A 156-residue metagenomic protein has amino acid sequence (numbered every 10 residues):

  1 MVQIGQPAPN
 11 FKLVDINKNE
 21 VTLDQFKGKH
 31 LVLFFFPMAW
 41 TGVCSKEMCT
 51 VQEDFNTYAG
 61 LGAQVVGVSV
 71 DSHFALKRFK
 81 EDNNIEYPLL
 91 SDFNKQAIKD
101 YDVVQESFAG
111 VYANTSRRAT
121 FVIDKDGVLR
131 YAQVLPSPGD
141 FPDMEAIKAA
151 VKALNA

Functional and structural regions predicted by a protein language model:
M1-A156: Chalcogenol-based redox active-site neighborhoods
